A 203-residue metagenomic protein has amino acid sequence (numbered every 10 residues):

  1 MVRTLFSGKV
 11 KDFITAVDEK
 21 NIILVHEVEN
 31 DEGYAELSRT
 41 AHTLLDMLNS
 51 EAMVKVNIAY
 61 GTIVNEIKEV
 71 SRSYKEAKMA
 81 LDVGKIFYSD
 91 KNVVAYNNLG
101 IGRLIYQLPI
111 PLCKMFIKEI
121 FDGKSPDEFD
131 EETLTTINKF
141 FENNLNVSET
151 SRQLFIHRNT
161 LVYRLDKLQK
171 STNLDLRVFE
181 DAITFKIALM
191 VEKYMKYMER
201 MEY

Functional and structural regions predicted by a protein language model:
M1-Y203: Cytosolic nucleotide-utilizing catalytic cores of signal-transduction proteins
